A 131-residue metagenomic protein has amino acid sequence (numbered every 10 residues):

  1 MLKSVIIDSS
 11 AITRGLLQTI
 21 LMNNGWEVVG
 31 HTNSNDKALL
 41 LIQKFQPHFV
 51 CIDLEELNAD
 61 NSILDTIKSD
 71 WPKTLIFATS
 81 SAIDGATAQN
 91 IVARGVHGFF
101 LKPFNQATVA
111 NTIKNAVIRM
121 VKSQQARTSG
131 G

Functional and structural regions predicted by a protein language model:
D8: Conserved acidic carboxylate
A11-G30: Two-component/phosphorelay signaling modules centered on CheY-like receiver
N33-F49, L57: Acidic, metal-coordinating helix/loop segments flanking the phosphotransfer/catalytic sites of two-component signaling
N61-K73: Short amphipathic alpha-helix used as the core "switch/output" element in two-component signaling
S62, A82-G98: Alpha4 helix (beta4-alpha4-beta5 surface) of REC/receiver domains from two-component response regulators
A78-T79: Hydrophobic/aromatic residues positioned on beta-strands within the core alpha/beta folds
A86, F104-I113: C-terminal output helix
I118-G131: CheY-like receiver
